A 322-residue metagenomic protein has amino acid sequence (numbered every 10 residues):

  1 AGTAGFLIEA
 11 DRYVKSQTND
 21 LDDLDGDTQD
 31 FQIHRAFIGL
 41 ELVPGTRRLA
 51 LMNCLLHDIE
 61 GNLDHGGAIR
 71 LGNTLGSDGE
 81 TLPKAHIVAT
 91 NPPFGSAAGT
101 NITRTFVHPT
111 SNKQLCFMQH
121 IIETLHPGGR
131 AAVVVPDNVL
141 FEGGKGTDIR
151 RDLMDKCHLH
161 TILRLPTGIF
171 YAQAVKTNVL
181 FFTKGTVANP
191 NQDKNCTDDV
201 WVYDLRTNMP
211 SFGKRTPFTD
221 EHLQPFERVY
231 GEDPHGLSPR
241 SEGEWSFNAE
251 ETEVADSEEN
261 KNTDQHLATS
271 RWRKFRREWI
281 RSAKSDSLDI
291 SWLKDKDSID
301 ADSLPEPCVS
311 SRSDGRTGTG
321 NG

Functional and structural regions predicted by a protein language model:
A1-I87, G95-A97, S111, L115 (+2 more regions): Conserved S-adenosyl-L-methionine
G76-G322: A conserved structural/catalytic subdomain of Rossmann-like adenosyl-cofactor enzymes
